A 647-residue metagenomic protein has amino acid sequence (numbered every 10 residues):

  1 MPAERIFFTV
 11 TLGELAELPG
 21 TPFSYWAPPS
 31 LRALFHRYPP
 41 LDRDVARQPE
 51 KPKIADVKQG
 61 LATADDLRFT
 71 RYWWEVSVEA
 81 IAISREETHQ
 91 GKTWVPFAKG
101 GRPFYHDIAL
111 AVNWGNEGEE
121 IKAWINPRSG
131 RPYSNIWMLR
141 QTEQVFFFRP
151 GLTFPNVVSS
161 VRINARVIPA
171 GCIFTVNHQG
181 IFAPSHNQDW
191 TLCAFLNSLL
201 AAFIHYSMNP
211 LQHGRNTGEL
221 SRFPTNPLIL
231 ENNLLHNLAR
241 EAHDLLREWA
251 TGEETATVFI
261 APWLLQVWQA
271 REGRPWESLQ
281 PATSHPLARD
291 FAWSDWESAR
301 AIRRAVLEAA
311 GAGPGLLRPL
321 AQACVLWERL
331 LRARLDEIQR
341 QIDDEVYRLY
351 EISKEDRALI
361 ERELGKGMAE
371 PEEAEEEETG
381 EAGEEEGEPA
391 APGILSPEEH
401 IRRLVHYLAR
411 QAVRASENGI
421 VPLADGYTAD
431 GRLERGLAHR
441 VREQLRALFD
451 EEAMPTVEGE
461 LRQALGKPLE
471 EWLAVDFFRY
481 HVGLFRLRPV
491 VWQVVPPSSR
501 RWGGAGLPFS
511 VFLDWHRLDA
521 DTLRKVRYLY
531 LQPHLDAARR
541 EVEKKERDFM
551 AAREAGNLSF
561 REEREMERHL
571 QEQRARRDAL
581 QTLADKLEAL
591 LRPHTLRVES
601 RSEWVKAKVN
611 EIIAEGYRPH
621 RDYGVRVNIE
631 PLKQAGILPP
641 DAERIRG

Functional and structural regions predicted by a protein language model:
M1: Metal-dependent DNA phosphodiester-chemistry modules and their immediately adjacent helices/loops in DNA-processing
T9-A183, E248, C324-E328, A333 (+5 more regions): Polyanion-binding catalytic cores of nucleic-acid enzymes and NTP/SAM-utilizing transferases
E143, T255, W268-G311, G315-R329 (+4 more regions): Terminal accessory regions of large proteins
V145, V157-R222, E231-N232, E241-L245: Basic, amphipathic alpha-helical recognition segments used for DNA target recognition
P155-V157, P184, F223-L228, L238 (+2 more regions): Generic beta-strand/beta-sheet core signal
S198, E231-W276: Amphipathic alpha-helical coiled-coil/heptad-repeat segments
S198-A202, T225, I229, E241-T251 (+3 more regions): Short, well-ordered loop/turn and helix-capping segments at boundaries between secondary-structure elements and domains
Q212-E219, E254-Q266, E363-G367: A glycine-rich phosphate-binding loop feature that marks nucleotide/adenosyl-phosphate handling sites
